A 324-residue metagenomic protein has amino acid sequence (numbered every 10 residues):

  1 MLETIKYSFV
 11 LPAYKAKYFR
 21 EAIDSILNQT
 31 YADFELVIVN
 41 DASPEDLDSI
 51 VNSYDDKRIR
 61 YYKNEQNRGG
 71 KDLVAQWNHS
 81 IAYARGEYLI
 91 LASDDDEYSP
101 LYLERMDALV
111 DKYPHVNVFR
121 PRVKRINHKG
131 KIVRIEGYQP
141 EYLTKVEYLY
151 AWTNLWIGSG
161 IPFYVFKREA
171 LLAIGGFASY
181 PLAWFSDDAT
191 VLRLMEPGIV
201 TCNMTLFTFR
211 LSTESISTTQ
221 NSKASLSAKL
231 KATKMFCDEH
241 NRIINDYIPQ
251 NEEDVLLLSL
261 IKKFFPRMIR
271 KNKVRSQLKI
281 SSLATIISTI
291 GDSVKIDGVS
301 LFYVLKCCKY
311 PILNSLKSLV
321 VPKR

Functional and structural regions predicted by a protein language model:
M1, K263-R324: Membrane-interface aromatic/basic loop that binds lipid-linked glycans or pyrophosphate carriers, typified by
F9, L143-A228: Conserved nucleotide-sugar donor-binding catalytic segment
K15-N28: Short, well-formed alpha-helical segments that are part of the catalytic scaffolds of diverse glycosyltransferases
L27-Q66: Acidic donor-binding segment of Leloir-type glycosyltransferases
E65-A84: Glycine-rich, basic loop-to-helix element that forms the pyrophosphate-binding segment of sugar-nucleotide handling
L89: Short aromatic/hydrophobic "clamp" motif used to bind/position activated sugar donors
S93-E97, R122: The conserved acidic donor/metal-binding loop of glycosyltransferases
L101-I135: Conserved donor NDP-sugar-binding/catalytic core segment of glycosyltransferases
